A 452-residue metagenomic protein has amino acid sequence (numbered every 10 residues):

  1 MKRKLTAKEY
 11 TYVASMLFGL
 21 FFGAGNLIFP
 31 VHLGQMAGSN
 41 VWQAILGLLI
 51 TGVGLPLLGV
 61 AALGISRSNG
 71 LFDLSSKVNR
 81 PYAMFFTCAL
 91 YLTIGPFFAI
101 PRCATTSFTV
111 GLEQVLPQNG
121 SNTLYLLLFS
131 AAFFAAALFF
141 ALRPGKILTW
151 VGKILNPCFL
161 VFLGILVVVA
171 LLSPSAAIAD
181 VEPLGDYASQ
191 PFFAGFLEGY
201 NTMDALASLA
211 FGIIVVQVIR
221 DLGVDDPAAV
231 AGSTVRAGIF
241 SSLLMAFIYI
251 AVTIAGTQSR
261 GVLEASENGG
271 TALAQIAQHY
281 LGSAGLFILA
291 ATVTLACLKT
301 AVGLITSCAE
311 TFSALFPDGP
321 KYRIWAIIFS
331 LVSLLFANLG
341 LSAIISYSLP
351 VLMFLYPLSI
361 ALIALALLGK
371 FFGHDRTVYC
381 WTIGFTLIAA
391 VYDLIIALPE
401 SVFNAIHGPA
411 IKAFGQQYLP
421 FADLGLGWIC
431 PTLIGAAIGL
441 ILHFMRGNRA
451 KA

Functional and structural regions predicted by a protein language model:
T11-F22, L92, V169-A176, G185-V252 (+4 more regions): Hydrophobic, membrane-embedded alpha-helices of multi-pass small-molecule transporters
G54, L58, C158-L171, T234-R260 (+2 more regions): Selective recognition of specific alpha-helical transmembrane segments in multi-pass small-molecule
I65-N69, D73, A132-L155, D221-V224 (+2 more regions): Membrane-water interface regions at transmembrane-helix termini and the short interhelical loops of multi-pass membrane
G70-S76, I248-L298, I305, A314 (+1 more regions): TM-loop-TM module centered on a large, flexible mid-protein loop between adjacent transmembrane helices in multi-pass
P96, I100, L160-Y187, A205-L206 (+5 more regions): Hydrophobic alpha-helical segments and their helix-loop junctions in multi-pass secondary transporters
A141-A170, L349-I360, Y379-A389: Membrane-interface loop-to-helix entry segments
R143-I154, F192-G195, V215-L244, V262-A274 (+2 more regions): Hydrophobic, small-residue-rich membrane helices and short re-entrant helix-turn-helix hairpins that build
S173, L184, D375-A452: A generic transmembrane alpha-helix motif of multi-pass inner-membrane proteins
